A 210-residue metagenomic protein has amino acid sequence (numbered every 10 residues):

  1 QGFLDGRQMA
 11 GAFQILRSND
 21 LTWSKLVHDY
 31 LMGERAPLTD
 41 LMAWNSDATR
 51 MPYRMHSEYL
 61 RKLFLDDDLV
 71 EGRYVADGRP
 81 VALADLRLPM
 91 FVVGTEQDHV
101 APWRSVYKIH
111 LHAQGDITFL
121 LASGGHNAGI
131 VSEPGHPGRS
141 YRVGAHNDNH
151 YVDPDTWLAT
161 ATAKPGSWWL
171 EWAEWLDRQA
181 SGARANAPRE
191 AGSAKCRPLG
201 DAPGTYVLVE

Functional and structural regions predicted by a protein language model:
Q1, V106-H110, P134-G138: Short secondary-structure boundary/capping segments
Q1-Y59, D68, D177-E210: Alpha/beta-hydrolase-fold enzymes
N45-V81, L88-F91: Mobile cap/lid helix-loop segments that gate and shape the active-site cleft of serine hydrolases
L60, I109, W172: Hydrophobic, well-ordered secondary-structure elements that form the walls of internal hydrophobic environments
L83-L86, L111-Q114: Short, conserved loop/helix-junction motifs that constitute active-site signature segments in enzyme catalytic cores
V92-G94, D98: Short beta-strand/loop motif that positions the catalytic acidic residue of the alpha/beta-hydrolase fold
P102-H112, S123: Short alpha-helix in the alpha/beta-hydrolase fold that links the catalytic acid
T118-E210: Catalytic active-site module of serine/aspartate enzymes centered on a nucleophile-bearing elbow/loop
